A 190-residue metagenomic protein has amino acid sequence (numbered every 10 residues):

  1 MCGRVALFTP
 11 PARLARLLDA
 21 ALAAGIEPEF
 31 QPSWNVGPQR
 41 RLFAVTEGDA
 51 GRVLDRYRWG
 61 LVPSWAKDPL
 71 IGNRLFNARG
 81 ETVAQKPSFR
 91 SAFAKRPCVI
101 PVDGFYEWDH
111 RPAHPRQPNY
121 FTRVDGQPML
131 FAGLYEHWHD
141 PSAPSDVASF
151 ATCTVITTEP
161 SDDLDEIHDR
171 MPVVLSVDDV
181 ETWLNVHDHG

Functional and structural regions predicted by a protein language model:
M1-G190: Short linear sequence motif anchored by a di-proline
